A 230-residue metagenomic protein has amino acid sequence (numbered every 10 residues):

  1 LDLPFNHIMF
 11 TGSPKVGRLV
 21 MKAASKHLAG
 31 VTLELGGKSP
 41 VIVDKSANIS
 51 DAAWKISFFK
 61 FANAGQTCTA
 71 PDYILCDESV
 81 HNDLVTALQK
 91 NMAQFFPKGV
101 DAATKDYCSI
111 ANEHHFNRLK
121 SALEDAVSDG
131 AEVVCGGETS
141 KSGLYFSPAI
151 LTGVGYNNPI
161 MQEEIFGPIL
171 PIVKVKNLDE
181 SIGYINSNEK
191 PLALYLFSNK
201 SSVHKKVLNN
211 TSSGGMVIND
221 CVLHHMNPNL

Functional and structural regions predicted by a protein language model:
L1, V20-A23, T86-A87, L208-N209 (+1 more regions): Short amphipathic alpha-helical segments
D2-I8, S25, N188-E189, N210-G214: Glycine-enriched alpha-helix->loop->beta-strand junction motifs that scaffold or abut catalytic
N6-H7, S13-Y156, N177-D179, G183 (+1 more regions): ALDH superfamily catalytic-core signature
H7-F10, A193-Y195: Short catalytic-loop micro-motif centered on adjacent basic/acidic residues
I42, E138, Y145-L230: Conserved C-terminal structural/oligomerization subdomain of aldehyde/semialdehyde dehydrogenase
